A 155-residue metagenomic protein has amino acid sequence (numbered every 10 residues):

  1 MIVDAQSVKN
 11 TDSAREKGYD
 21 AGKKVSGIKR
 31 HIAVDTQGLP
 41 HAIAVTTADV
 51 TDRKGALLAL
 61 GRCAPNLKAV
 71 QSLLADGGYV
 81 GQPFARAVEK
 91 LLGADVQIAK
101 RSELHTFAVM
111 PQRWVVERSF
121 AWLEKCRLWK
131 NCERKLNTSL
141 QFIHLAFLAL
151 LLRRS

Functional and structural regions predicted by a protein language model:
M1-G93, Q97, R101, A146-F147: Polybasic low-complexity intrinsically disordered regions
R86, G93, T106-S155: Basic, amphipathic alpha-helical segments enriched in Lys/Arg and hydrophobic/aromatic residues
